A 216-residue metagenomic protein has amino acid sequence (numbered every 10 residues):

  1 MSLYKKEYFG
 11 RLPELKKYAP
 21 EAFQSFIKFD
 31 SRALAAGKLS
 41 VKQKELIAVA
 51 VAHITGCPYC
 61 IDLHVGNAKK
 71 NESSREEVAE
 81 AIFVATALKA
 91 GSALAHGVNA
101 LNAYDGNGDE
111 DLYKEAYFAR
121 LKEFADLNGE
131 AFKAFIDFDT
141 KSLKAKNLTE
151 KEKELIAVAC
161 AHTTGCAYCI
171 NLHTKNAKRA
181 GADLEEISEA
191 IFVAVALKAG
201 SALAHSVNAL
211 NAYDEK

Functional and structural regions predicted by a protein language model:
M1-K216: Hydrophobic alpha-helical segments
